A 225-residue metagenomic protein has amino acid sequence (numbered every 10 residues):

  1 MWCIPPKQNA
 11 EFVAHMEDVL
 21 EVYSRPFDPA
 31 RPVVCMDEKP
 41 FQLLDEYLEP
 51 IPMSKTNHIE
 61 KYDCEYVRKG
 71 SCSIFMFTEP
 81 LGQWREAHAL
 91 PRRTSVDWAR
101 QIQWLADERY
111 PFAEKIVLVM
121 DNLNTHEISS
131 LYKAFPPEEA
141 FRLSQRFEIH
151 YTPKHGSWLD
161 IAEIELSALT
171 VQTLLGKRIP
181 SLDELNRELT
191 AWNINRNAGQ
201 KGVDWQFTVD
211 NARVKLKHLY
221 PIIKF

Functional and structural regions predicted by a protein language model:
M1-A14: Short Lys/Arg-enriched helix C-cap and helix-to-coil transition segments that create basic nucleic-acid-contact patches
P5-Q8, E184-F225: C-terminal domain-tail junction helix/linker
M16-Q103, L216: Extended, low-complexity cationic-aromatic segments
V34-M36, V117-M120, H150-T152, Q206-F207: Short beta-strand segments
C35-D37, F77, Q83, I102 (+5 more regions): Mobile genetic element proteins and their domesticated derivatives, centered on retroelements and DNA transposons
K61-Y66, E139-I161, K177-I179: RNase H-like polynucleotidyl transferase catalytic core
A113-H126: Acidic/histidine-rich, metal-coordinating catalytic segments
A162-S181, N195-G199: Active-site proximal helix-loop segment of RNase H-like, two-metal nucleases, encompassing DDE(D)
